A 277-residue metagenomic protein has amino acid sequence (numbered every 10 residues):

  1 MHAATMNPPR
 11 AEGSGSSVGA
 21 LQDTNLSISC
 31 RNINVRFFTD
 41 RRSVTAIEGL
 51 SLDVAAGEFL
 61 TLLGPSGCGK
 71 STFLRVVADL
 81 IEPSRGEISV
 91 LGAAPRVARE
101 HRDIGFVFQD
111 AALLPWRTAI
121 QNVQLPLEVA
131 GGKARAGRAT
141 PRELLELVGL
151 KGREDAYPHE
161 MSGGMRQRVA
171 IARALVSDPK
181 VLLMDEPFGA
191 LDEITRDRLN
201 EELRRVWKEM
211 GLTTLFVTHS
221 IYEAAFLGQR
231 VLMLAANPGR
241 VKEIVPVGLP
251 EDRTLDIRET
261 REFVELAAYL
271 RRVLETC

Functional and structural regions predicted by a protein language model:
M1-R10: N-terminal acidic, proline/glycine-rich, low-complexity intrinsically disordered segments
G13-G15, G19, D23-Y222, L227: ABC family nucleotide-binding domain
V90, M233-L234: Short hydrophobic beta-strand elements within the C-terminal catalytic ATPase subdomain
A190-E193, A267-C277: Extended, non-globular alpha-helical segments
R230: Short, glycine/charged-rich "phosphate-handling" switch motifs in NTP-dependent and phosphotransfer domains
A236-L266: Conserved beta-strand-loop-alpha-helix hinge in the C-terminal portion of ABC ATPase nucleotide-binding domains
